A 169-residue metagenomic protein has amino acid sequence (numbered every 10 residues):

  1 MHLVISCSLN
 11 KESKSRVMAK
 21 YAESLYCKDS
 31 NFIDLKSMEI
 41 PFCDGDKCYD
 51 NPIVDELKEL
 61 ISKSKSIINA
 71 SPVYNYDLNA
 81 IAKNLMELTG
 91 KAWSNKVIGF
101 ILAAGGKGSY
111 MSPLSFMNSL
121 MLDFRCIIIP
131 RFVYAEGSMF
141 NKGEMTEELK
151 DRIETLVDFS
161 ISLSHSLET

Functional and structural regions predicted by a protein language model:
M1-T89, E144-T169: N-terminal beta1-alpha1-beta2 submodule of the flavodoxin-like/Rossmannoid cofactor-binding fold
L3, K91, I101-A104: Short glycine- and Lys/Arg-enriched binding-loop motifs that mark or flank ligand-binding interfaces
N31-F42, L122-N141: Mobile beta-alpha loop/short-helix "lid" or hinge segments that flank ligand
N84-K91, L122-I127: Short, electropositive alpha-helical surface patch
W93-V97: A short helix->loop->beta-strand "cap" motif at the edges of active sites that frequently abuts
I98-E136, E148-D151: Short, glycine-/small-residue-rich phosphate/pyrophosphate-handling segment
